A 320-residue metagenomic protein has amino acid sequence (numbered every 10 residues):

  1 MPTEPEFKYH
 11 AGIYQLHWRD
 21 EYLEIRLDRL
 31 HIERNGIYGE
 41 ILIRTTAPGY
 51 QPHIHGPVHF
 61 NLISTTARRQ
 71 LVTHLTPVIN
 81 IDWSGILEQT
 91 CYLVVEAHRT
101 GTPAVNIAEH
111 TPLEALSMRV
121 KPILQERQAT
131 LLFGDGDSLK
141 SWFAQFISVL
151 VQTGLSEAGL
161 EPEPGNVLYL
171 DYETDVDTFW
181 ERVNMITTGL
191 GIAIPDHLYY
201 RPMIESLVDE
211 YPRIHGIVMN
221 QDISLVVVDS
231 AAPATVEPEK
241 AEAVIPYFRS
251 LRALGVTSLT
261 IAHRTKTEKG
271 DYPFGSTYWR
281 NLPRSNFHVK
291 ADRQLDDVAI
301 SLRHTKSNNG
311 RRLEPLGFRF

Functional and structural regions predicted by a protein language model:
M1-E96: N-terminal nucleic-acid engagement/recognition segments and initiation subdomains in replication, restriction
M1-L23, N35-I37, M219-D222, R293-F320: C-terminal regions of RecA-like/P-loop NTPase motor modules
E33, L42, T46, P162-P246: Conserved inter-motif catalytic segment of the P-loop NTP-binding fold
T90-I186, A193: The Walker A/P-loop phosphate-binding site
L131-L132, D137, S141-W142, L225 (+1 more regions): Phosphate-binding/switch region of NTP-binding enzymes
V151-G154, I186-G189, A234, L254 (+2 more regions): Conserved, well-folded catalytic cores of nucleic-acid-processing and energy-transducing macromolecular machines
S156-L160, G189-I192, W279, N308-L313: Arginine/glycine-rich "motif VI" loop of SF2 helicases in the C-terminal RecA-like domain
